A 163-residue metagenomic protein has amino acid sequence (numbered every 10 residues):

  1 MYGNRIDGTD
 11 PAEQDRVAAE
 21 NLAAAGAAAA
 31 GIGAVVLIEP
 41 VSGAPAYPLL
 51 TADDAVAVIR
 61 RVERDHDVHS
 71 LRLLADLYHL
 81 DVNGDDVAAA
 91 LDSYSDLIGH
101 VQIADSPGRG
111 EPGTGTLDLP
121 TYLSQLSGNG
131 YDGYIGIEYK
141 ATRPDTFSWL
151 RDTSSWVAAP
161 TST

Functional and structural regions predicted by a protein language model:
M1-T9, I32-S42: Active-site groove signature of glycoside hydrolases
D7, A44-P45, D81-N83: Short, solvent-exposed loop/turn segments at secondary-structure junctions
P11-N21: Glycine-rich anion/phosphate-binding loops
A19, A23-A24, L49-A75, H79-T163: Histidine-acidic metal/acid-base catalytic patches
E20-A24, V35-G43, Y47: Conserved anion-binding
A27: Histidine/acidic residue-rich metal-binding segments in metalloenzymes
A30-I38, H66-L73: Short, structured loop/turn "capping" segments at alpha-beta junctions
